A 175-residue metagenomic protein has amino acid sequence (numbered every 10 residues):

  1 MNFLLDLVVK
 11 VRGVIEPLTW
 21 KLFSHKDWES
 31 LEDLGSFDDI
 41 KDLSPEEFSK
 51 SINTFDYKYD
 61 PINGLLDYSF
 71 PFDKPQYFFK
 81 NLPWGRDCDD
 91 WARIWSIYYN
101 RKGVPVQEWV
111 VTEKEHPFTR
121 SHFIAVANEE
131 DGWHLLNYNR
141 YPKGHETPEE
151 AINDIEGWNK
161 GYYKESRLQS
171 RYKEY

Functional and structural regions predicted by a protein language model:
M1-Y175: A structural boundary/capping signal
